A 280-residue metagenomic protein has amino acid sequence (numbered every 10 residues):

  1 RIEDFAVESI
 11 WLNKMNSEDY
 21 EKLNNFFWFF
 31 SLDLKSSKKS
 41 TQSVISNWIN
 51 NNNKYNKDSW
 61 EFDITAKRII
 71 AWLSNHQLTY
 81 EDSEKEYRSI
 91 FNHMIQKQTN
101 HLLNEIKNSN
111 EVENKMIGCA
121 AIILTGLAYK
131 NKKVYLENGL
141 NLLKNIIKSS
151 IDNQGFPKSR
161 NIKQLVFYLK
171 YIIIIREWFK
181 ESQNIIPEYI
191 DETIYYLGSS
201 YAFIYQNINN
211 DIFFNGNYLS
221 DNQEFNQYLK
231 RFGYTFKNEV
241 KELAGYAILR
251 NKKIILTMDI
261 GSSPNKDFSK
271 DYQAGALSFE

Functional and structural regions predicted by a protein language model:
R1-I10: Extreme N-terminal leader/anchor segments
A6, A66, A71, A120-A121 (+4 more regions): A sequence-composition feature that detects small, non-aromatic residues
S9-W11, N50-N51: Short glycine/proline-rich turn/loop motifs
K14, N108, L142, G233-T235 (+1 more regions): Residue-level detector of functional hotspots within protein domains
N16-I194: Aromatic-lined, polymer-binding surfaces characteristic of secreted/periplasmic polysaccharide-degrading enzymes
D152-E280: Carbohydrate-active enzyme catalytic cores, enriched for enzymes that act on polyanionic acidic polysaccharides
